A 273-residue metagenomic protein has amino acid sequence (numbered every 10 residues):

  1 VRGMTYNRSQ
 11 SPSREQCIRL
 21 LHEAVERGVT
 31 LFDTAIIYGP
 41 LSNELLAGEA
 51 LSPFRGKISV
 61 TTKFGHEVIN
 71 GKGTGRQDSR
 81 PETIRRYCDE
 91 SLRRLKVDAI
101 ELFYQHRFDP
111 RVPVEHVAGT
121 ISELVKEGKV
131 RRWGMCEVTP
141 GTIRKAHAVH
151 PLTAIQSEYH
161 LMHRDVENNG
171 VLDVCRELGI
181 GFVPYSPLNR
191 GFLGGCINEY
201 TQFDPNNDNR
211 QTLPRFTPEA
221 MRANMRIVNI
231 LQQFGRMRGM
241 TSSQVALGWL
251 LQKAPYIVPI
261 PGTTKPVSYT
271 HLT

Functional and structural regions predicted by a protein language model:
V1, I37, K63-E67, Q105-F108 (+4 more regions): Active-site beta-loop-alpha junctions enriched in small/polar residues
V1-S59: N-terminal binding-site loop/beta-alpha segment at the start of enzyme catalytic domains that lines or forms
R2-R8, K72, V174-F234, L251-I257: Glycine-rich, positively charged active-site loop/lid region within alpha/beta enzyme cores that binds and organizes
T5-S9, G71-V166, G170, G181: Glycine/proline-rich, positively charged, aromatic-decorated active-site loop/lid region on the catalytic face
F32, V60-T62, F103, I155-S157 (+2 more regions): Hydrophobic faces of well-ordered beta-strands that scaffold small-molecule active sites in alpha/beta enzyme cores
V245: Glycine/threonine-rich phosphate-binding loop and adjacent beta-strand/alpha-helix elements that clamp
T270-T273: Conserved small/polar residues in nucleotide/adenosyl-binding loops
